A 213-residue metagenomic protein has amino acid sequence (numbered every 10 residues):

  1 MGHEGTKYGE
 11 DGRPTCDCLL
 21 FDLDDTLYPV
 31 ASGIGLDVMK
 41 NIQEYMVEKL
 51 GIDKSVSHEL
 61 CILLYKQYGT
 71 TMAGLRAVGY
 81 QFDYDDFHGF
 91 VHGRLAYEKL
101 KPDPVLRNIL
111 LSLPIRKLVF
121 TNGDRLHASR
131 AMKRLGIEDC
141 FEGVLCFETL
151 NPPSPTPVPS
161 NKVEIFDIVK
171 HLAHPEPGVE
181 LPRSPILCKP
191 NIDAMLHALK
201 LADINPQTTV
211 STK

Functional and structural regions predicted by a protein language model:
G2-F21, T26-R107, D124-S129, R134: N-terminal helical cap/lid subdomain that shapes the substrate entry/recognition surface in HAD-like hydrolases
G12-R13, L111, D203: Short, flexible hinge/linker loops that cap or flank conserved catalytic cores
C16, P114, F141-E142: Short, well-ordered alpha-helix to beta-strand connector turns
M46, R76, K117, R183-S184: Generic anion/oxyanion-binding catalytic loop in active/binding sites
Y97-K99, L118, G123-V210: Substrate-recognition "cap/lid" segment bordering the active-site pocket of phosphatases
V105-I115: A short, Lys/Arg-enriched amphipathic alpha-helix followed by its capping loop at the start of a domain
K213: Conserved acidic E/D residue at the C-terminus of a beta-strand in Rossmann-like folds
